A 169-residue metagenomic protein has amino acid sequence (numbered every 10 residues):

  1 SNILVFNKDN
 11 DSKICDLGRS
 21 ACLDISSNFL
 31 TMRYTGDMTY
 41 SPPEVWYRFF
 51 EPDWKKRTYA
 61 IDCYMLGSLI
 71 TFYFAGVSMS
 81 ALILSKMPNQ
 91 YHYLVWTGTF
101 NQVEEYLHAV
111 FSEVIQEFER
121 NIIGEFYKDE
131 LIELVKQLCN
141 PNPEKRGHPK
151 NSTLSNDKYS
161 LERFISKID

Functional and structural regions predicted by a protein language model:
S1-P43: Activation segment/activation loop of eukaryotic-type protein kinase catalytic domains
C22, D37, L69-Y73, L134: Conserved hydrophobic scaffold of the eukaryotic protein kinase-like catalytic domain
T39, P43, I61-S68, D129-E133: A structural signal for well-ordered alpha-helical segments within the folded catalytic domains of diverse enzymes
P43-Y47, A75, N140-P143: Residues at helix-coil transition
R48-G124: Conserved C-lobe activation region of Hanks-type protein kinase-like domains
E125-P141: Conserved C-terminal C-lobe helix
C139-T153: A conserved short helix/loop substructure at the end of the activation segment of eukaryotic-like protein kinase domains
S152-D169: Regulatory extensions appended to serine/threonine kinase catalytic cores
